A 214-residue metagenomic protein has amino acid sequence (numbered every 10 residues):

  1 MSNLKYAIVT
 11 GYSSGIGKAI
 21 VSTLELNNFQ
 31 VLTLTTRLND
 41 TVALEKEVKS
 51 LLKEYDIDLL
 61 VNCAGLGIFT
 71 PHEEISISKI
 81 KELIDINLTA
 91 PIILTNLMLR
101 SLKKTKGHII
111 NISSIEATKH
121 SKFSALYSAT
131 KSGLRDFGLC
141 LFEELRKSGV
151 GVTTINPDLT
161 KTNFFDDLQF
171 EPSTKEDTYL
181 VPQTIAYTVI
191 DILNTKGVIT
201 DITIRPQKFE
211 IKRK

Functional and structural regions predicted by a protein language model:
S13, V21: N-terminal Rossmann NAD(P)H-binding glycine-rich loop of SDR-like oxidoreductase domains
C63-F69: Conserved NAD(P)H cofactor-binding loop of Rossmann-fold oxidoreductase domains
P71-H72, K79-I84: Substrate-binding pocket helix/loop in short-chain dehydrogenase/reductase
T95, T130: Active-site helix of classical SDR
R100, L139, E143-K147: Alpha-helical segment proximal to the catalytic Tyr-Lys
S114: Residue(s) in the substrate-gating loop at a strand-loop-helix junction that position the organic substrate next
T154-I155, P172-R213: C-terminal helical subdomain
